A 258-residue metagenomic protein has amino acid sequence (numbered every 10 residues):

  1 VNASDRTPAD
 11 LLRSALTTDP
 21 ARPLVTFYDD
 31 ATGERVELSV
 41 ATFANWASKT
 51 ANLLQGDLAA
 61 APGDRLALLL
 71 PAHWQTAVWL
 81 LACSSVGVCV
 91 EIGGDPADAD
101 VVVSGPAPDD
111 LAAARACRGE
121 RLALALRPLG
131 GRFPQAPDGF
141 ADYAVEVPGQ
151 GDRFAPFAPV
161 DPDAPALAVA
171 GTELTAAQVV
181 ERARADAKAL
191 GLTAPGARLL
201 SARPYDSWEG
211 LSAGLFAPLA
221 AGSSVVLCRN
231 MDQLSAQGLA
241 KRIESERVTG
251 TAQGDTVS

Functional and structural regions predicted by a protein language model:
V1-P8, D29-G33, A41-T42, A72-Q75: Long terminal accessory regions outside catalytic cores
N2-T26, F157-A158: A short N-terminal helical cap/helix-turn-helix that marks the beginning of AMP-binding/adenylate-forming
T17-D19, A59-A61, G94-D100, A114-R118 (+2 more regions): Flexible, charged surface loops at secondary-structure boundaries
V25-A60, A168-L192: Conserved AMP-binding/adenylate-forming core of the ANL superfamily
L53-G93, P195-F216: Conserved AMP-binding/adenylate-forming
L68-L69, T76, L80-L111, E120-L129 (+3 more regions): Short beta-strand->loop structural element characteristic of the AMP-binding/adenylate-forming
V101-L190, E244-R247, T251-S258: ANL superfamily adenylate-forming
A183-R198, Y205-A252: Conserved AMP-binding/adenylation subdomain of ANL enzymes
